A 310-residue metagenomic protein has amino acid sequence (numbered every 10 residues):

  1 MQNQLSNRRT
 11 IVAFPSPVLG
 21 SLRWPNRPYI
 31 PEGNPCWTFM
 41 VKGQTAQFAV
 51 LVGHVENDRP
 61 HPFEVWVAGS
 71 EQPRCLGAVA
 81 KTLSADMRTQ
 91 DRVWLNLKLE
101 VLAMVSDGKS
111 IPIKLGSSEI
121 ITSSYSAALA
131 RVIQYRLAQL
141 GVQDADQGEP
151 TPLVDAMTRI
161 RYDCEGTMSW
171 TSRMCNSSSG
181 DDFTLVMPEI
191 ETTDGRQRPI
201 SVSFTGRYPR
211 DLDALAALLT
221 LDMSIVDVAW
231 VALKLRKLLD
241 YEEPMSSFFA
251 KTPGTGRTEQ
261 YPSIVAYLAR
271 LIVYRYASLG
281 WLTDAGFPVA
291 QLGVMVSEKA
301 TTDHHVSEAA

Functional and structural regions predicted by a protein language model:
Q2-C75, A80, S84-R88, P152-S224 (+1 more regions): Non-catalytic terminal/interface segments that mediate subunit docking, oligomerization, and allosteric communication
Q2-W24, I113-I160, K251-E298: Phosphate/diphosphate-binding loops
T45, Q90, L129, V226 (+1 more regions): Hydrophobic, well-ordered secondary-structure elements that form the walls of internal hydrophobic environments
V55-R59, D86-L95, R136-G141, E191-R196 (+3 more regions): Secondary-structure transition/capping motifs at alpha-helix termini and the adjoining loop/turn into the next element
F63-T122, I200-Y261: Active-site- and interface-proximal helix/loop "cap" or "latch" segments in soluble metabolic and energy-transducing
D107-G108, E242-P244, L292, S297 (+1 more regions): Alpha-helix boundary/interfacial micro-motifs
